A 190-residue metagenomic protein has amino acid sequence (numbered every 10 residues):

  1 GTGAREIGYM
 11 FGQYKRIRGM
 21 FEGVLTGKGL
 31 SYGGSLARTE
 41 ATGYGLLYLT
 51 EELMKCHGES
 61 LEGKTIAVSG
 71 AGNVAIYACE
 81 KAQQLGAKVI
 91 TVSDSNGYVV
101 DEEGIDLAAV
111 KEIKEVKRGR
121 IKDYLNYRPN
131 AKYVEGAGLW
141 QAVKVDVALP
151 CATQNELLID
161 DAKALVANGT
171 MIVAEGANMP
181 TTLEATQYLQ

Functional and structural regions predicted by a protein language model:
G1-L36: N-terminal ligand-binding/catalytic initiation module
T2, L53-M54, N73-V74, G97 (+2 more regions): Short, glycine-/Ser/Thr-/acidic-enriched flexible segments
A4-Y9, N73-A82, A162-K163, T186: Short glycine/threonine-rich loop-to-helix capping motif typified by GTGT followed within a few residues by an Asp-Pro
R16, E51-C56, L139, Q154 (+2 more regions): Conserved helix-loop functional segments at active or binding sites
G34-A142: Glycine-rich phosphate/diphosphate-binding loop of Rossmann-like nucleotide-binding domains
E59-G63, V143-D146, A164-I172: Short, surface-exposed connector motifs at secondary-structure boundaries
A67, V147-L149, A174: Structural motif
A152-Q190: Rossmann-fold NAD(P)-binding glycine/threonine-rich loop
